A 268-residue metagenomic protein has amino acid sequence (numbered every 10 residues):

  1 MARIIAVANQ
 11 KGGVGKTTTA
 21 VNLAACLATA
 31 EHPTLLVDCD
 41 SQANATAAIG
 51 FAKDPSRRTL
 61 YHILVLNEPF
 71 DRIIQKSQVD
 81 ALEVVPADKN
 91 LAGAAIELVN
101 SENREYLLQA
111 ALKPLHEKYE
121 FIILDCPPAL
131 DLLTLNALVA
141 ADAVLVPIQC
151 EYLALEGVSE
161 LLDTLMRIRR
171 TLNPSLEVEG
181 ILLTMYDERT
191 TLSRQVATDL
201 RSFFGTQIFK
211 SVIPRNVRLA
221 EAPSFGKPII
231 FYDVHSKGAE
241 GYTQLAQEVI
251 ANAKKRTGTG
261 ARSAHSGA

Functional and structural regions predicted by a protein language model:
M1-A268: P-loop NTP-binding core
